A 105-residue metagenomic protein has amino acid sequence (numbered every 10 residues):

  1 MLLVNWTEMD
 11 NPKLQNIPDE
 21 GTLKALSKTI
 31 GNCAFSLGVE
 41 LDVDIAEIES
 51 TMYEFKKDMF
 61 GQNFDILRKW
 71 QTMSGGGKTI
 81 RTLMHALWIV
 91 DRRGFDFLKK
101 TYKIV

Functional and structural regions predicted by a protein language model:
M1-M9: Disordered regulatory segments flanking catalytic cores
M9-I30: Extended, non-catalytic structural segments that build the interaction scaffolds of large macromolecular assemblies
Q15-I17, G21-T22, F35-V105: Alpha-helical death-domain superfamily interaction modules
